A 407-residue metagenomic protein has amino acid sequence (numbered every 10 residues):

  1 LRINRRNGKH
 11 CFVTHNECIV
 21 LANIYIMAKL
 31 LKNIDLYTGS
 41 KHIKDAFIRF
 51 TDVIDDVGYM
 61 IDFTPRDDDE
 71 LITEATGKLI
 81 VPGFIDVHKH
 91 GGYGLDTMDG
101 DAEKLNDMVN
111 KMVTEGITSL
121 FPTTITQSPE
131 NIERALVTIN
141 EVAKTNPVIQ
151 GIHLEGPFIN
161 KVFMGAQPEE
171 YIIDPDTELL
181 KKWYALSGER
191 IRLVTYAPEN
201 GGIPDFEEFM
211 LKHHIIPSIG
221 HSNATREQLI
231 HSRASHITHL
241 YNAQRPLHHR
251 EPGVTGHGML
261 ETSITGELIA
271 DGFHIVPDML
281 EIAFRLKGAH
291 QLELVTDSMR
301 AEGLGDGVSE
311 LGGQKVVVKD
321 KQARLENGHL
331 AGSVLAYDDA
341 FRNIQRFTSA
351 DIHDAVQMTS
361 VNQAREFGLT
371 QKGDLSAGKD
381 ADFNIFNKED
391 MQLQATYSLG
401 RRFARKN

Functional and structural regions predicted by a protein language model:
E17-R66, Y397: N-terminal metal-binding scaffold of metallo-dependent hydrolase/deaminase domains
K29-S40, P65-A102, N106, N110: Replace "His-x-His-based motif
I34, L375-N407: C-terminal cap of metal-dependent C-N hydrolases
H90, G94, N106-A135, V148-N160 (+4 more regions): Divalent metal-dependent hydrolysis catalytic cores, especially in the metallo-beta-lactamase
A102, N110-F121, N160-G188, I230-Q244 (+3 more regions): Active-site gating loops and adjacent loop-to-helix segments of metal-dependent hydrolytic enzymes
A135-E155, V162-A224: Metal-dependent enolase-superfamily TIM-barrel catalytic cores that perform enediolate-based chemistry
A185-L304: Active-site core of metal-dependent hydrolases
H257-G266, F284-T296, E302-F386: His/Asp/Glu-enriched, well-ordered alpha-helical/loop segment that forms or immediately abuts the divalent-metal
